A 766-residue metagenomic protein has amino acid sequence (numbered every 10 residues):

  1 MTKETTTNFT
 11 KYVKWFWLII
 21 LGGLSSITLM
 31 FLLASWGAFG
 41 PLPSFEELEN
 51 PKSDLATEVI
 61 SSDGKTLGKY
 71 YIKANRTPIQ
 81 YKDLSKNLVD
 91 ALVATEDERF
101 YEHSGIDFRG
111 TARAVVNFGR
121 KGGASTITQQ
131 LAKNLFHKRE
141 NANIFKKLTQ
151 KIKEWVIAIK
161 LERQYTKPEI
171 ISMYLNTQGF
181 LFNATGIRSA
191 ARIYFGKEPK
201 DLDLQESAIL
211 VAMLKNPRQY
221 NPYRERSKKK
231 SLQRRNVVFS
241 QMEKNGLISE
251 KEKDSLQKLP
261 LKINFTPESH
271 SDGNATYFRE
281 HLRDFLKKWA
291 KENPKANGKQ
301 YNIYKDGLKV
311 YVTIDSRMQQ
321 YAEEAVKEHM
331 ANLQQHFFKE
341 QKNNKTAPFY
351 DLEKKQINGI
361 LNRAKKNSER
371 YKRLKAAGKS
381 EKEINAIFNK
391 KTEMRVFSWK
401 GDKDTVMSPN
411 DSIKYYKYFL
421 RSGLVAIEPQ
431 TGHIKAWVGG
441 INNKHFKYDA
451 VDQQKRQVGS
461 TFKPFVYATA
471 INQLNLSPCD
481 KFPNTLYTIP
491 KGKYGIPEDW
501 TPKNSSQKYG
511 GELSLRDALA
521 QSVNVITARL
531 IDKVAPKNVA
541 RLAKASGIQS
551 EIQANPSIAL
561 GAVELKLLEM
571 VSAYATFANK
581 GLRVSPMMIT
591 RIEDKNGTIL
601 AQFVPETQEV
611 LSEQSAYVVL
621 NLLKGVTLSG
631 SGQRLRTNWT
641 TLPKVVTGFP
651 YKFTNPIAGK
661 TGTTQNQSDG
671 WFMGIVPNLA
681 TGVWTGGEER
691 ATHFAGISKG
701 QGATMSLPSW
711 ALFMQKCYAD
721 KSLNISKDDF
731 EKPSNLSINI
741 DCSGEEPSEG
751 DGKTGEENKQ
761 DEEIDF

Functional and structural regions predicted by a protein language model:
M1-I60, R99, L333: N-terminal type II signal-anchor transmembrane helix that functions as the membrane-insertion/stop-transfer segment
L29, G64, L92, L131 (+14 more regions): Residue-level preference for non-acidic, small/hydrophobic
A34, L84, A94-D107, F118-G123 (+16 more regions): Bacterial peptidoglycan biogenesis and beta-lactam-recognition machinery
K52-T57, S61-L67, A74-R76, L84-V89 (+31 more regions): Extracytoplasmic
N117-N141, K200, T266-Y277, L476-V539 (+2 more regions): Conserved catalytic neighborhood of penicillin-recognizing serine enzymes
A124-A376, L530, K544, Q549 (+2 more regions): Non-catalytic, structured segments within soluble enzyme domains
A158, E162, N216-R234, K244 (+10 more regions): Active-site loop and adjoining helix of the penicillin-binding protein/serine DD-peptidase-beta-lactamase fold
V312, S316-N332, A364-E428, H433 (+7 more regions): A penicillin-recognizing enzyme superfamily signal
